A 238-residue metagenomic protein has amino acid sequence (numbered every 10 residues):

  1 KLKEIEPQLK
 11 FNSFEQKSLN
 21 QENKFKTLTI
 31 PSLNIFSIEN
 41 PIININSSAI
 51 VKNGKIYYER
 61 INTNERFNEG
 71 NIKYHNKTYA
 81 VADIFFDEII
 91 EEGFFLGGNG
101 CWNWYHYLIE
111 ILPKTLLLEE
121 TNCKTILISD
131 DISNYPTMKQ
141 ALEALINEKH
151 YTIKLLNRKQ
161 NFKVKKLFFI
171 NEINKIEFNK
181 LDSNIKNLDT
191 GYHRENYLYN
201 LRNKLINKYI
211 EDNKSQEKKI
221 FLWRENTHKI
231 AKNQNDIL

Functional and structural regions predicted by a protein language model:
K1-L238: The feature primarily captures lumenal catalytic ectodomains of type II secretory-pathway glycosyltransferases
